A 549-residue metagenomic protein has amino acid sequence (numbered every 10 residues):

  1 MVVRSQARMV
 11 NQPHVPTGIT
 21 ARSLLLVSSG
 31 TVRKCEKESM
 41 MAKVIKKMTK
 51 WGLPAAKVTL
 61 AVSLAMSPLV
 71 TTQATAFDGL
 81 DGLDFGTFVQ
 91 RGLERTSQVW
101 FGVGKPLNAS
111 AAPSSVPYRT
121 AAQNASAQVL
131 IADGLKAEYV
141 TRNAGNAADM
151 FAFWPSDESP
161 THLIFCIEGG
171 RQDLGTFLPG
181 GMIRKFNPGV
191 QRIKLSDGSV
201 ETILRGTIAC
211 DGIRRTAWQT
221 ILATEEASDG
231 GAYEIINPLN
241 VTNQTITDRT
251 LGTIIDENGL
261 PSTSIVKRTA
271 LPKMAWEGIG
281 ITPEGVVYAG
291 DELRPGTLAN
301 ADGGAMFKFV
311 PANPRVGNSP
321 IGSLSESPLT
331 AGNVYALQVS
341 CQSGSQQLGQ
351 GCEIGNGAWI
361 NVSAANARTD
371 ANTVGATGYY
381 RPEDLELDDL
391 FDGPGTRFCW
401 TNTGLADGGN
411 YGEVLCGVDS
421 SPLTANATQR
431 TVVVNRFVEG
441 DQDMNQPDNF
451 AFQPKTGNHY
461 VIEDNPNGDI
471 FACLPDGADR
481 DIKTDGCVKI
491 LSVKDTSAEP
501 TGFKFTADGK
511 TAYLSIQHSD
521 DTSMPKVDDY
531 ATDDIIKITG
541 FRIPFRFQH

Functional and structural regions predicted by a protein language model:
I19-M40: Short, Lys/Arg-enriched N-terminal segments with co-localized hydrophobic residues within the first ~10-30 amino acids
L24, M41-T71: Gram-negative bacterial Sec-dependent N-terminal signal peptides
T75-H549: Sequence/structural signature of beta-propeller domains
